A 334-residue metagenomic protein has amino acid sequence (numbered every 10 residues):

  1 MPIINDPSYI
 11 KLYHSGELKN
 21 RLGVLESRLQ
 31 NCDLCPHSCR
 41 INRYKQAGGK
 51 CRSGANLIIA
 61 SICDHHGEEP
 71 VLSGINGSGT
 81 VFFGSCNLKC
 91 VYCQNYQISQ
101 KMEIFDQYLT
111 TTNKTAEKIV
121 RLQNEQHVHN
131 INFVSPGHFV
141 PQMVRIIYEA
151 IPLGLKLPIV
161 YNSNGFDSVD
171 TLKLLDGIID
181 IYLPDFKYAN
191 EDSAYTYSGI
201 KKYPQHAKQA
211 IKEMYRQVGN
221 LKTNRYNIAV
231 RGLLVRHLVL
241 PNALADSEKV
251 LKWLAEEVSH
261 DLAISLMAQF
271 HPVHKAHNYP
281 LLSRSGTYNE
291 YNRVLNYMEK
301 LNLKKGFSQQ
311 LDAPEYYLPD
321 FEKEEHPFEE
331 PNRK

Functional and structural regions predicted by a protein language model:
M1-A47, G219-K334: Auxiliary Fe-S-binding modules of radical SAM enzymes
D33-I59, S73-L109: Canonical Radical SAM [4Fe-4S] cluster-binding loop centered on the CxxxCxxC motif and its immediate flanking residues
I41, S99, G137, Y188 (+1 more regions): Flexible, active-site-proximal loop/turn residues at the rims of small-molecule/cofactor binding pockets and catalytic
R43-Q46, I62, Y92, K101-I104 (+6 more regions): Generic domain-boundary/flexible-linker signal
I59-T80, E117-S135: Short Fe-S-cluster ligation motifs
H66, Q97-K101, A189-E191, P272-V273: A short, flexible beta-alpha/helix-coil linker loop
N113-L281, Y288: Conserved AdoMet/S-adenosylmethionine-binding subsite of the radical SAM
